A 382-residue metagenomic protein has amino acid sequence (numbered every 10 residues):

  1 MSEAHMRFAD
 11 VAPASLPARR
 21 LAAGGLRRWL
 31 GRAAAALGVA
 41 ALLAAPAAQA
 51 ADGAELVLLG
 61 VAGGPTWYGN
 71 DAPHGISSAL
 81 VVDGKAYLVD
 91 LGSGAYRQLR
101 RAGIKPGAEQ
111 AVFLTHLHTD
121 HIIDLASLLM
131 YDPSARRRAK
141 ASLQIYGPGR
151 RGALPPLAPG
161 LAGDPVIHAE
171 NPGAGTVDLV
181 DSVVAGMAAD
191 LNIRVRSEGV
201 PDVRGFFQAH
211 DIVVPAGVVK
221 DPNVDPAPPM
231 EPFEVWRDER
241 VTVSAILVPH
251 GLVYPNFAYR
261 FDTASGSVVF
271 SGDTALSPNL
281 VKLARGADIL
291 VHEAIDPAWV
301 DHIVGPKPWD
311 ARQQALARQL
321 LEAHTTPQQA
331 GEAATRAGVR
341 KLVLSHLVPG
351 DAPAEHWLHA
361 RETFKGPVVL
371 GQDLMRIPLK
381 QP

Functional and structural regions predicted by a protein language model:
M1-R28: N-terminal secretory signal peptides that target proteins for export/translocation
E3, R7, V11, A50-A258 (+2 more regions): Binuclear metal-dependent hydrolase catalytic cores
R28-A36: Sec-dependent signal peptide recognition, specifically the positively charged N-region followed immediately by
A35-L43: Hydrophobic helical h-region of N-terminal Sec-dependent signal peptides in bacterial secretory/periplasmic proteins
A45-A47: N-terminal signal peptide c-region/cleavage motif recognized by signal peptidases
V89, S271-G272: Short His-Asn-centered micro-motif
P255-A258, A264-V269, A275-M375: Cap/insert and terminal regions of metallo-dependent hydrolase folds
